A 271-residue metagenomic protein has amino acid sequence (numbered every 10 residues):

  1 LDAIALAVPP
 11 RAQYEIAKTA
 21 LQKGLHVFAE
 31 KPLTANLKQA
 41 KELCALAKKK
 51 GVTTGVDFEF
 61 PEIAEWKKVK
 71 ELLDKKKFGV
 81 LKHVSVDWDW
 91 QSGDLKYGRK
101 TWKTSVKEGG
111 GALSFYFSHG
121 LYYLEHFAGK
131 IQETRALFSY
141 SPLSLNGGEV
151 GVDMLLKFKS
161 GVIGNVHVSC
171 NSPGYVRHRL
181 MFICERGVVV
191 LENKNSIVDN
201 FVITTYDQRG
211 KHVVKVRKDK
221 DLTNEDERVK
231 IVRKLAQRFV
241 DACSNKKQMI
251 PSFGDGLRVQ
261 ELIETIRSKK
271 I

Functional and structural regions predicted by a protein language model:
L1-L46: Beta-loop-alpha module in the N-terminal Rossmann-like domain of NAD(P)-dependent dehydrogenases, especially those
A3-L6, K41, V52, K159 (+1 more regions): C-terminal helix-rich "cap/oligomerization" subdomain common to oxidoreductases
K23-L25, K50-V52, V162: A short helix->loop->beta-strand "cap" motif at the edges of active sites that frequently abuts
G24, R99-K107, K215-D221: Short glycine/proline- and charge-enriched loop/turn segments that cap or connect secondary-structure elements
A29, T54-V56, L191: Hydrophobic residues in well-ordered beta-strands that form the structural core
E42-F60, V80-V84: Rossmann-fold dehydrogenase core element
F60-L145: Predominantly a Rossmann-like dinucleotide-binding segment in NAD(P)-dependent oxidoreductases
F115-Y116, L121-D199, R233-K247: Contiguous beta-strand/loop segments that form the cofactor/metal-binding neighborhood of enzyme cores
